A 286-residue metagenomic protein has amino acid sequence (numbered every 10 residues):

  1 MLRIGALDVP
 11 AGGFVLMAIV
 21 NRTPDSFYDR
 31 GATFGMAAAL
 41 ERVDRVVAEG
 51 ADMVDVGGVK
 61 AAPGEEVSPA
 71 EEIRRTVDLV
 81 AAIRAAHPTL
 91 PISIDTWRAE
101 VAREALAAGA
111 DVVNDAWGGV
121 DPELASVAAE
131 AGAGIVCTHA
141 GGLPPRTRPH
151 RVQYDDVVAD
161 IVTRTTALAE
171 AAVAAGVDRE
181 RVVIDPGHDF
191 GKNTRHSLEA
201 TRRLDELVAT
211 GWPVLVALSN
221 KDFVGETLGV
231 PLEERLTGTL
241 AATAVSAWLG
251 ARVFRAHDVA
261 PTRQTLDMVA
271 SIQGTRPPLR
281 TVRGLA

Functional and structural regions predicted by a protein language model:
M1-A11: N-terminal carbohydrate-binding accessory modules
I4, S26-R42, A61-A85, P91 (+5 more regions): Active-site-adjacent loop and "lid" segments of alpha/beta metabolic enzymes
G13-V15, D55-G57, R84, T89-I92: Short, conserved structural micro-motifs that define repeat-unit consensus positions and nucleotide-binding loops
E41-G57: Catalytic domains of carbohydrate-active enzymes, especially glycoside hydrolases
R179-R181: Short acidic capping loops at alpha-helix termini that bridge into adjacent secondary structure
